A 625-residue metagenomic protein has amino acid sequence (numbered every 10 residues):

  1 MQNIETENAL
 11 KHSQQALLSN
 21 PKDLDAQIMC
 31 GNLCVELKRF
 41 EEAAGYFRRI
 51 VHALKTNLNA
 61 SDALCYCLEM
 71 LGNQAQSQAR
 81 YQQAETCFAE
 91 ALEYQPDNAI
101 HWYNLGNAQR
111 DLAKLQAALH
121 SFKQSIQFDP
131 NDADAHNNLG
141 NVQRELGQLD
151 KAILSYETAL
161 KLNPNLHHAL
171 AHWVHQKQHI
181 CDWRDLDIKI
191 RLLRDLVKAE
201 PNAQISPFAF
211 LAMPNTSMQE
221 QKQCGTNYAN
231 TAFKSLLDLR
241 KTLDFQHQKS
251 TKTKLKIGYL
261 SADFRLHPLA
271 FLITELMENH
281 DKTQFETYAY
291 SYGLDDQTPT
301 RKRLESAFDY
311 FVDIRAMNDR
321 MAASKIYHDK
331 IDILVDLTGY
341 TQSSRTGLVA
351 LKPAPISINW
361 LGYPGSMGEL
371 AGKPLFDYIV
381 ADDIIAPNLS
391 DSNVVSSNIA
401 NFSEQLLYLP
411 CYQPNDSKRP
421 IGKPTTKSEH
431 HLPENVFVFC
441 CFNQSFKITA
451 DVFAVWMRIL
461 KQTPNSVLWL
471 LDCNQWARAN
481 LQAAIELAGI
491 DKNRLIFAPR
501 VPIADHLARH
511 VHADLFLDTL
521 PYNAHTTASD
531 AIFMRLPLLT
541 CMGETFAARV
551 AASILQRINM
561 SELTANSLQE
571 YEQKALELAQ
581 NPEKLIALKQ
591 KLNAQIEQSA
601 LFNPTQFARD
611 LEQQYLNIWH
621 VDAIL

Functional and structural regions predicted by a protein language model:
M1-N435, Q444, E486-A488, P502-L515 (+5 more regions): Alpha-helical solenoid repeat scaffolds of the TPR/TPR-like class and their adjacent stem/linker regions that mediate
K256-G258, C440, W469, L539: Short, well-ordered beta-strand segments
L260, F442-N443, L471, A498: Short hydrophobic "strand-cap" motifs at the C-terminus of beta-strands
L276-T283, D451-P464: Short hydrophobic signal-anchor/transmembrane segments that target glycosyltransferases and glycosylation machinery
S291-D296, V467-N480: Glycosyltransferase donor-sugar binding loop
D313-R315, N493-P502, L520: Active-site donor-binding acidic/aromatic loop of nucleotide-activated sugar and phosphosugar transferases involved
T338, D518-A524, M542: Short Ser/Thr-rich beta->loop micro-motif in glycosyltransferases that lines and helps position the nucleotide-sugar
L517, A531: Donor-sugar nucleotide-binding helix/loop cap in glycosyltransferases
